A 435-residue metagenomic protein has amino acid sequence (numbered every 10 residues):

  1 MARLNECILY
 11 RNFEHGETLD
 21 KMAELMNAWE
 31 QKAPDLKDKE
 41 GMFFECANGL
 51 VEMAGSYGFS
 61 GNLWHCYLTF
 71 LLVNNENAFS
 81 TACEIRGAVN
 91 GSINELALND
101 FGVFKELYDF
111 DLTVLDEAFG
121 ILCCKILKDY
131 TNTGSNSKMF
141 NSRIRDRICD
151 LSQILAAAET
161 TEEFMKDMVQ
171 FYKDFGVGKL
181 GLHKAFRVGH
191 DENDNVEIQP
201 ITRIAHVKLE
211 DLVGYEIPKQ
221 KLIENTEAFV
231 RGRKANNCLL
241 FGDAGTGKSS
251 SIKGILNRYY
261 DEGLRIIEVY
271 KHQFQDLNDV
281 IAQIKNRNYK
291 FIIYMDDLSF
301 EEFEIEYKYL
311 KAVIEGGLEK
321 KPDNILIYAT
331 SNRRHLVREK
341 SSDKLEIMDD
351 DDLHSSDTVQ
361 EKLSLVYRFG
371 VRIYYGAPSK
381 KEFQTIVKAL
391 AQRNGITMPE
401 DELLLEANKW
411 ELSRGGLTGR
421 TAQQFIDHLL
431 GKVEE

Functional and structural regions predicted by a protein language model:
M1-A156: Intrinsically disordered, low-complexity N-terminal extensions of AAA+/P-loop NTPases that precede the structured
G134-I198: Interdomain "pre-motor" coupling segment immediately N-terminal to P-loop NTPase/helicase cores
I201-E227: N-terminal pre-Walker A segment at the start of P-loop NTPase domains
N237-V269, D279-N286: Walker A/P-loop
L264-I267, N278-P322: Conserved nucleotide-sensing/catalytic segment adjacent to the nucleotide-binding pocket in NTP-handling enzymes
E301-D351: Conserved catalytic/switch belt of AAA+ P-loop NTPases
M348-L363, G370-E382: Conserved AAA+ ATPase "SRH/arginine-finger" region at the nucleotide-binding site
R372, G376-E435: C-terminal alpha-helical "lid" subdomain
